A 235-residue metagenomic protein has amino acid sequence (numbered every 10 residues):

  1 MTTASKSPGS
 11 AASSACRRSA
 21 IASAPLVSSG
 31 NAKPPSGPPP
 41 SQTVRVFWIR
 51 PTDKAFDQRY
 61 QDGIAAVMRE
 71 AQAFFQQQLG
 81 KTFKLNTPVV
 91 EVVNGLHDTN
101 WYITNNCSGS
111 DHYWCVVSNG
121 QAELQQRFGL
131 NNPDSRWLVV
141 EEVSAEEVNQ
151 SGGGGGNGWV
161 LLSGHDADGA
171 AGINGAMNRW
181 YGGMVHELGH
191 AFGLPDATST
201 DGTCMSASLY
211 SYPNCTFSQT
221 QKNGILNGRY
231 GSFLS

Functional and structural regions predicted by a protein language model:
T2-D134, E142-V148, W180: Propeptide-to-catalytic entry region of secreted or membrane-anchored zinc metalloproteases
S7-P34, A197-S235: Replace "(M1/M4/M9/M12/WLM)" with "(e.g., M1/M4/M8/M9/M12/M26/WLM)" and add "not limited to" to clarify scope
Q42, G155-G158, R179, D201: Residues that flank catalytic or metal-binding motifs in active/ligand-binding sites
F47-T52, L138-A145, G164-H165, L194-P195 (+1 more regions): Active-site-proximal beta-strand/loop segments in catalytic clefts of secreted hydrolases
S144-L161: Catalytic zinc-binding patch centered on the HExxH motif and its immediate surroundings that defines zinc-dependent
G164-M184: Short pre-active-site segment immediately N-terminal to the catalytic Zn-binding motif
N178-D196: Active-site recognition of the HExxH zinc-binding catalytic motif
